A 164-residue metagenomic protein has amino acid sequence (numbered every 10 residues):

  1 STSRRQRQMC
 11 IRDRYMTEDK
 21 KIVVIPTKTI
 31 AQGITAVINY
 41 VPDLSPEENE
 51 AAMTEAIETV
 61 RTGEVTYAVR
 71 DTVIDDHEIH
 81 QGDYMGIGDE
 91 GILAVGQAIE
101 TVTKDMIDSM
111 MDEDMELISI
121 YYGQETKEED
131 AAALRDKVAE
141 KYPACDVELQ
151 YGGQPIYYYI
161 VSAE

Functional and structural regions predicted by a protein language model:
S1-I11: Single conserved hydrophobic/aromatic residue that forms the stacking wall/gate of nucleotide- or nucleobase-binding
R4, I25-P26, Y121-G123: Short beta-strand segments
M9-C10, I118, A144-D146, Q150 (+2 more regions): Active-site loops and adjacent core secondary-structure elements that bind or stabilize anionic groups
R12-E18, A133-P143, E164: Short, solvent-exposed amphipathic alpha-helical segments in soluble enzyme and RNA/protein-processing domains
R12-Y15, I34-N39, A131-A132, Y159-S162: Short acidic, glycine/serine/threonine-rich loops at helix termini
E18, D112-M115, G153-P155: Short flexible coil/turn linkers enriched for glycine and charged/polar residues that connect secondary-structure
D19-K104: Internal, active-site/partner-interface "lid" segment
D75-E100, D108, D112-K137, I160-E164: Glycine-rich phosphate/diphosphate-binding loops and the adjacent beta-loop-alpha structural elements that coordinate
